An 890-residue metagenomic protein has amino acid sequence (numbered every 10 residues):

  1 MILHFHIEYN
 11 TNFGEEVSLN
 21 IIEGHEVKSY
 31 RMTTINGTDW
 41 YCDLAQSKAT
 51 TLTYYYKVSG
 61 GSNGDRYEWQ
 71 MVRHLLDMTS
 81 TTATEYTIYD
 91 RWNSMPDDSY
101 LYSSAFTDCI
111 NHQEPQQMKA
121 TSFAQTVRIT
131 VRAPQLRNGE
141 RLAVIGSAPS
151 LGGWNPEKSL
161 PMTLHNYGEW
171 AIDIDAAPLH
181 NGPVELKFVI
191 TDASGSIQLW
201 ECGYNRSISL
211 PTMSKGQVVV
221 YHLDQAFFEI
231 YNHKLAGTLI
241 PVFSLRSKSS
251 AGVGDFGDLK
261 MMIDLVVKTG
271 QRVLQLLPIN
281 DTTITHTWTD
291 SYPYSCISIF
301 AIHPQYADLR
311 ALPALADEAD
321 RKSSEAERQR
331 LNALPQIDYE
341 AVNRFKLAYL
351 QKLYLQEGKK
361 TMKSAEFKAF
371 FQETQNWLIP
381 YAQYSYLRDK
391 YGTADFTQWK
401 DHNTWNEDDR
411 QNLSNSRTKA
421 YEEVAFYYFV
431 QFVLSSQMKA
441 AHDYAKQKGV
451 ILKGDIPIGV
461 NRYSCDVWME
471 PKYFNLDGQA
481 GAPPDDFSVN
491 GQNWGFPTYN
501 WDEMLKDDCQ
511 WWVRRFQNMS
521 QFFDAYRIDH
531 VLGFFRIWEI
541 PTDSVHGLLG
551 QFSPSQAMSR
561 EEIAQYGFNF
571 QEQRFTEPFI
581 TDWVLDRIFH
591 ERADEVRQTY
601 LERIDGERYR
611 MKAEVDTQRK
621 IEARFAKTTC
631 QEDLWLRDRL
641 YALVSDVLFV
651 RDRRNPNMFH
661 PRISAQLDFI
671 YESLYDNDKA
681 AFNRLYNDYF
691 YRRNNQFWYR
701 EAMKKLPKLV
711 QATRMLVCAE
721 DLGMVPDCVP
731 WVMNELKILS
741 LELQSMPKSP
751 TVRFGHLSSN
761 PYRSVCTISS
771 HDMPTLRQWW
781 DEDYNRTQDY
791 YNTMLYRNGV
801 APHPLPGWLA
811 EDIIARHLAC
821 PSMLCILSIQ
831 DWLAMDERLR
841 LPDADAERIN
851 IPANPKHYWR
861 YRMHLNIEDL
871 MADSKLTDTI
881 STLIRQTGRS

Functional and structural regions predicted by a protein language model:
M1-F5, Q125-I129: Structural beta-strand segments of beta-rich domains
I2-T51, S59-S80, Q135-P183, T191-M213 (+2 more regions): Aromatic-rich carbohydrate-binding modules that target alpha-glucans
T84: Catalytic "initiation/cleavage/transfer" segments centered on a nucleophilic residue and adjacent nucleic-acid-engaging
T87-W92: Boundary detector for helix-to-coil junctions that initiate low-complexity/charged tails
Y100-R128, D175-P178, L199-W200, S207-S890: Catalytic cores of glycan-processing enzymes that make or break glycosidic bonds
